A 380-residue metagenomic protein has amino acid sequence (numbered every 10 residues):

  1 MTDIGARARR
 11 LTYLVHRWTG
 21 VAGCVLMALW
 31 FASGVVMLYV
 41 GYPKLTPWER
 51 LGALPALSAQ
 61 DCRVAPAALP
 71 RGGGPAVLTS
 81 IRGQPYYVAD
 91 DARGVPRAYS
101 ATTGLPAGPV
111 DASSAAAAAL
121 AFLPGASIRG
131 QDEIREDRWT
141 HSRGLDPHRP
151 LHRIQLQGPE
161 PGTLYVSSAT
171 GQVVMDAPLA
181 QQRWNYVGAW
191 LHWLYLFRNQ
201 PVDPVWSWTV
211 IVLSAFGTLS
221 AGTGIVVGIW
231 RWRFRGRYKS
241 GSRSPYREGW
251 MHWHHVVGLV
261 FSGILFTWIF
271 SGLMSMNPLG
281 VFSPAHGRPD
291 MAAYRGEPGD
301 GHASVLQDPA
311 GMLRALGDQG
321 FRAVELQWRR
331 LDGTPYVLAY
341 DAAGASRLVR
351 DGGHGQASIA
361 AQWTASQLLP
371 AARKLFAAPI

Functional and structural regions predicted by a protein language model:
T2-I380: Conserved histidines in hydrophobic membrane contexts and catalytic metal-binding motifs
